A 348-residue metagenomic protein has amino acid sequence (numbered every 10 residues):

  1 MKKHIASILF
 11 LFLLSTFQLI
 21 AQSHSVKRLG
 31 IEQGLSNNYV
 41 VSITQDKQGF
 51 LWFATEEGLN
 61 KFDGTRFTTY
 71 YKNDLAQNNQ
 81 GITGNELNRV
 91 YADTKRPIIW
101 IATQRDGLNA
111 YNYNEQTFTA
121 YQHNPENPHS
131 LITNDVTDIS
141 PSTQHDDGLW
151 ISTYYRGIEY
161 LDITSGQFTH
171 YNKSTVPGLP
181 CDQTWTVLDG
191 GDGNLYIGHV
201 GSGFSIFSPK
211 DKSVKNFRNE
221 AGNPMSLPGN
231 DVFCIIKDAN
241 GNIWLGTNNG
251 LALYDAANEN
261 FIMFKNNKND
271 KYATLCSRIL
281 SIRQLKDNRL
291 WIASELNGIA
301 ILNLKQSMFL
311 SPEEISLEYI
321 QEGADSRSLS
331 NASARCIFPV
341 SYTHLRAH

Functional and structural regions predicted by a protein language model:
M1-R346: Carboxylate-rich, polar loop motifs that coordinate divalent cations or form catalytic acidic clusters
